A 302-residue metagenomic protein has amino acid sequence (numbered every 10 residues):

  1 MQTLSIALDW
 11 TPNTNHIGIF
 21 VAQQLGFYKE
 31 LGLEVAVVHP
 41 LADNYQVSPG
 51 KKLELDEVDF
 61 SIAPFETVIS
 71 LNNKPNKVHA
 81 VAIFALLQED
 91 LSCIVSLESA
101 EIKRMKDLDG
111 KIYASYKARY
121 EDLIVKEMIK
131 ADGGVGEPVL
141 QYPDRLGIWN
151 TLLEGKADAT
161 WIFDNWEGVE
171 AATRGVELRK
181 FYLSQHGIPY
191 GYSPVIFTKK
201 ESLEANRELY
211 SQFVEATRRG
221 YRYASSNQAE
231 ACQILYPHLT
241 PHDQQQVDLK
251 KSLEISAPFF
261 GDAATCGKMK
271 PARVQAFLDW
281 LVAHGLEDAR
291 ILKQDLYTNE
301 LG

Functional and structural regions predicted by a protein language model:
Q2-G134, L140-D144, W149-E154, D158 (+3 more regions): Short, glycine-/small- and polar/acidic-enriched structural segments that line small-molecule recognition paths
Q23-Q24, K29, K130, A172 (+3 more regions): Short polybasic/polar patches that bind polyanions
L33, V176, L286: Short phosphate-binding/catalytic loops that engage adenosine nucleotides
K51, K106, L123-K126, N150 (+6 more regions): Solvent-exposed, polar/charged alpha-helical surfaces in well-ordered, non-transmembrane soluble domains, broadly
V135-L140, P241-L253, E287-D295: Short, surface-exposed acidic
G147-T151, G155-P241: Pocket-lining segment of extracytoplasmic ligand-binding domains
A205-H284: Secondary-structure end/capping motifs
Q275-G302: Conserved C-terminal helix/tail region of periplasmic/extracytoplasmic solute-binding proteins
